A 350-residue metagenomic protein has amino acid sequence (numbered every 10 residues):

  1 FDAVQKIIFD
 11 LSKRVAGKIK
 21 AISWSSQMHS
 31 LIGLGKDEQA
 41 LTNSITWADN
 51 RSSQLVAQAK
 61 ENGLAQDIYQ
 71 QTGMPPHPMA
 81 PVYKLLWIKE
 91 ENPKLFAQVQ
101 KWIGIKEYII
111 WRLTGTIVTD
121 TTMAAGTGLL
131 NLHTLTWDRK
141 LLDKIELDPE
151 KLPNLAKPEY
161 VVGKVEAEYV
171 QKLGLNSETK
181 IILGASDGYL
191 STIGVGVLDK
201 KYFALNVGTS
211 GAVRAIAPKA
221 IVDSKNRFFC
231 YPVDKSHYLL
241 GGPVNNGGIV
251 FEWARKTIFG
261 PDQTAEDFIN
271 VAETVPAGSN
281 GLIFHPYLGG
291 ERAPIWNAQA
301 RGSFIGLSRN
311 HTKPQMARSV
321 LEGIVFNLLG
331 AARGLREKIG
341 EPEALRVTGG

Functional and structural regions predicted by a protein language model:
F1, I45, L321: Flexible, glycine- and charge-enriched loops at secondary-structure boundaries
F1-T42, S53-Q54, Q70, Q98 (+2 more regions): N-terminal glycine/serine-rich phosphate-binding loop of ATP-dependent small-molecule kinases, especially carbohydrate
S12-W47, P75-P81, I110-N131, N154-K157 (+1 more regions): Short beta-strand-loop/turn "lid" adjacent to the catalytic site in phosphate-handling enzymes
E38-A40, Q70, T122-A124, P149 (+1 more regions): Short glycine-enriched loop/turn motifs at secondary-structure junctions
S53, K60-M74, Y83-V118, G128-R139 (+2 more regions): Active-site core segments that coordinate phosphate-bearing ligands/cofactors across diverse enzyme families
I145-K157: A conserved helix-loop-beta module that forms one wall/lid of the active-site cleft in ATP-utilizing catalytic domains
